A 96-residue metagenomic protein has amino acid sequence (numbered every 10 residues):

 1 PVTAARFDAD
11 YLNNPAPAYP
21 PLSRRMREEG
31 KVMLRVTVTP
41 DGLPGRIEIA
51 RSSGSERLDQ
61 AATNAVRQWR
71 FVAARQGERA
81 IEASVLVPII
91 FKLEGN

Functional and structural regions predicted by a protein language model:
P1-M26, M33, R51, N64-R70 (+2 more regions): Acidic, low-complexity proline/glycine/alanine-rich linker and hinge segments
V36-V38, F91: Hydrophobic beta-strand positions in extracellular immunoglobulin-like domains
V38-T39, P44, R75: Short, acidic, Ser/Thr-enriched surface-loop or helix-capping motifs
R51-L58: A short acidic/small-residue loop/turn micro-motif
A83-V85: Extracellular and select intracellular beta-sandwich modules with Ser/Thr-enriched, small-residue motifs on
